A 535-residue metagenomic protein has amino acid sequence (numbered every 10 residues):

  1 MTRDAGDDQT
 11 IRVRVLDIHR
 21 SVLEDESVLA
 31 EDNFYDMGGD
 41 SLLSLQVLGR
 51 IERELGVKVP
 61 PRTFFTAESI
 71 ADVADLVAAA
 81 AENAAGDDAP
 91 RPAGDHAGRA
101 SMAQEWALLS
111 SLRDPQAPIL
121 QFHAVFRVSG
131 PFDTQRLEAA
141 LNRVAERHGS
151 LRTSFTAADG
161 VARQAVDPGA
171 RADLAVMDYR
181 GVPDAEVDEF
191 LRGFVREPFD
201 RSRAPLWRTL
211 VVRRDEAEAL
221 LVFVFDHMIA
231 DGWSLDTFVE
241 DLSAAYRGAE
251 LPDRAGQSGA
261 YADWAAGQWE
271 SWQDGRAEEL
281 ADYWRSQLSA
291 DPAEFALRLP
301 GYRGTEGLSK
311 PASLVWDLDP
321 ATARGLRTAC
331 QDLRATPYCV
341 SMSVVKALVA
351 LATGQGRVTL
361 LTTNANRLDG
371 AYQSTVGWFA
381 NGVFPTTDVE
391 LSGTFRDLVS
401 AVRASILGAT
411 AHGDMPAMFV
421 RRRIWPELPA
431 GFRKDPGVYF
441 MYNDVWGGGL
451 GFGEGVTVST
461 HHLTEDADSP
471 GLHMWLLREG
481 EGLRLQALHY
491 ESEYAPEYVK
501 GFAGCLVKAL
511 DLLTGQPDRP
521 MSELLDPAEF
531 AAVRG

Functional and structural regions predicted by a protein language model:
M1-D114, P118, A139, R143 (+2 more regions): Regions immediately C-terminal to embedded phosphopantetheine-bearing carrier domains
V15, A100-S101, L137, H148 (+3 more regions): Low-complexity/IDR signal
L29, A117-E138, V187, R201-F223 (+6 more regions): Gly/Ser/Thr-rich phosphate-binding loops and adjoining beta-strand/alpha-helix segments that form adenosine-phosphate
K58-R62, H148, R152, V239-E240 (+4 more regions): Extended, hydrophobic beta-loop-alpha segments that form or line the acyl/peptidyl-thioester binding and transfer paths
A79-P115, E138-P183, P205, E240 (+3 more regions): Short amphipathic alpha-helices and their capping loops
P115-Q121, G149-S150, A217-E218, S271-L280 (+4 more regions): His-Asp-centered acyl/peptidyl-transfer active-site segments
G130-E146, A162-R203, A281, A321-R327 (+4 more regions): A short, small/polar-residue-rich loop/turn motif at beta-strand boundaries within alpha/beta enzyme cores
M177, L210-D263, A495-L512: Active-site-proximal acidic secondary-structure segment that organizes catalysis
